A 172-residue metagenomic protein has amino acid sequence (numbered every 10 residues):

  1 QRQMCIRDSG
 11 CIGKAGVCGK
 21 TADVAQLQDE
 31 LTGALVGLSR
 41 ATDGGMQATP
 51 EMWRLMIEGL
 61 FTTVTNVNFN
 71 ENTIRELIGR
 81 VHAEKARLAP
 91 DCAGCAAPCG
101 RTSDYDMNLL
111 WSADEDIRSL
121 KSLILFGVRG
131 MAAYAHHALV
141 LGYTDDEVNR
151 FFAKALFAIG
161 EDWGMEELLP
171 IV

Functional and structural regions predicted by a protein language model:
Q1, Q26-Q28, Q47: Residue-identity detector for glutamine
R2-I6: Short, small-residue-biased leader/transition segments that mark boundaries at the very start of proteins
S9-A34: Iron-sulfur (Fe-S) cluster-binding segments and ferredoxin-like electron-carrier domains, especially [2Fe-2S]
S39-V172: Electropositive, gly/pro-rich neighborhoods at or near active sites that engage anionic ligands
